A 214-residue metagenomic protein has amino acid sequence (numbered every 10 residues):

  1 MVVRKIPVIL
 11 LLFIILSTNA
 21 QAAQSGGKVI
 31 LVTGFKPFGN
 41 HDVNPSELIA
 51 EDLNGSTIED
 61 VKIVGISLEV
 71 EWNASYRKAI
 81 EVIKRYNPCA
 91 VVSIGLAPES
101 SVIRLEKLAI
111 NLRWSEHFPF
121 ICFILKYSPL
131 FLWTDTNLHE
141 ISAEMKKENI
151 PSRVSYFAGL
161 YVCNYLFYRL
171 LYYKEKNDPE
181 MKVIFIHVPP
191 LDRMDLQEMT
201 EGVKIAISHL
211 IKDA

Functional and structural regions predicted by a protein language model:
V2-I6, F13-A158, L171-E180, E201-G202 (+1 more regions): N-terminal catalytic or cofactor-binding beta/alpha core of small enzyme domains
P37, P190-M194: A generic structural motif
V183: Glycine-rich phosphate/pyrophosphate-binding loops and their adjacent beta-strand/loop elements at enzyme active sites
L196-E198: Short conserved micro-motifs at the rims of enzyme active sites and ligand-binding pockets
